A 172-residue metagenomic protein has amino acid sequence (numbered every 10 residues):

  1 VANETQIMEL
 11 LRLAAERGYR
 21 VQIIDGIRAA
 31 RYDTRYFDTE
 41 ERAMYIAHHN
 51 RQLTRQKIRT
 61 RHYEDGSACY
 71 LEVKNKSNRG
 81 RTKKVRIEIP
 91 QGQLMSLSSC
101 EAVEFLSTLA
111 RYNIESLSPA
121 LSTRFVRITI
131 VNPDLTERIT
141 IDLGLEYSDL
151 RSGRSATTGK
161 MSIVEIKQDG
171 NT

Functional and structural regions predicted by a protein language model:
V1-T172: Phosphate-end processing signature that detects enzymes handling 5′-triphosphorylated RNA and polyphosphate
